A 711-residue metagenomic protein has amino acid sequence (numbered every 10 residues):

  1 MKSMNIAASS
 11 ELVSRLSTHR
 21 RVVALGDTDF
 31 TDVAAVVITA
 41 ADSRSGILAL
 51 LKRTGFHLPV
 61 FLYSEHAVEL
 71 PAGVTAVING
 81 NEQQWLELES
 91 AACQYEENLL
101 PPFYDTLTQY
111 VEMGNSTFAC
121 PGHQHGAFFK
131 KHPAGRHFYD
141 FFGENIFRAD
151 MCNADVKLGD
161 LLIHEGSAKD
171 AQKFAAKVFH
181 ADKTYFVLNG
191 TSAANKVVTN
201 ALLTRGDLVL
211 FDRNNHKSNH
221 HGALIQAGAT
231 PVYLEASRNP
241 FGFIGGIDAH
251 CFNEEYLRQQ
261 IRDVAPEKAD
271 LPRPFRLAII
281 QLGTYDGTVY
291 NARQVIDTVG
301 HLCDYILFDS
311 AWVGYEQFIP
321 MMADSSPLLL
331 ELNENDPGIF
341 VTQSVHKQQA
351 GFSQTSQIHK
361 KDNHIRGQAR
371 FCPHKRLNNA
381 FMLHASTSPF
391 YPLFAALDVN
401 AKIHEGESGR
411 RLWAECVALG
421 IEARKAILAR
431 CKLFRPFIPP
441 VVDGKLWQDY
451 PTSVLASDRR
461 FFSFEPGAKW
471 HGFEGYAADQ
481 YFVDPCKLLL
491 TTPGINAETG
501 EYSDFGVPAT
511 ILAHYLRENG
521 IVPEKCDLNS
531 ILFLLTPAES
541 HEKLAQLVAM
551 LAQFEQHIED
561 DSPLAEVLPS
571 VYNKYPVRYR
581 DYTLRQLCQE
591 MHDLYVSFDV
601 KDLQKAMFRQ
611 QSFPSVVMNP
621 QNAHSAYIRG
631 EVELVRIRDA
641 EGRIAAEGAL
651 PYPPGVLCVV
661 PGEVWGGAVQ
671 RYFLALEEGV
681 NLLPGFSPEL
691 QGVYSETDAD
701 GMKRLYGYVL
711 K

Functional and structural regions predicted by a protein language model:
K2-M4, D182-T184, G206-V209: Short active-site oxyanion
K2-M4, L12-H19, T28-A40, S45 (+5 more regions): Non-catalytic terminal extensions of PLP-dependent enzymes
V23, S192, Y285-D286, S540: Short strand->helix junction
T39, L48-K52, F56-H57, K177 (+2 more regions): Conserved PLP-enzyme active-site core in the AAT-like
E144-A193: Conserved N-terminal alpha-helix of the aminotransferase class I/II PLP-enzyme fold
T184-Y185, T342, G520-E524: A short linear hydrophobic-aromatic micro-motif
Y185, A278-Q281, I531-T536: Short glycine-rich or small-residue beta-strand-to-loop segments that form or flank ligand, phosphate, metal/Fe-S
G190-A193, R238-F241, S530-L532, V567-L568: Short amphipathic alpha-helical segments embedded in low-complexity Lys/Glu-rich regions
